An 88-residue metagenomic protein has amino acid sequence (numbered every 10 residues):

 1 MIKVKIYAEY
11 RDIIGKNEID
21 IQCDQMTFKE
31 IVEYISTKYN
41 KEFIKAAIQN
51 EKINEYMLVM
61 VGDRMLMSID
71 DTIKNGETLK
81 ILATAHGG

Functional and structural regions predicted by a protein language model:
M1-G87: Ubiquitin-like/PB1-type beta-grasp interaction modules and other compact soluble beta-rich domains
